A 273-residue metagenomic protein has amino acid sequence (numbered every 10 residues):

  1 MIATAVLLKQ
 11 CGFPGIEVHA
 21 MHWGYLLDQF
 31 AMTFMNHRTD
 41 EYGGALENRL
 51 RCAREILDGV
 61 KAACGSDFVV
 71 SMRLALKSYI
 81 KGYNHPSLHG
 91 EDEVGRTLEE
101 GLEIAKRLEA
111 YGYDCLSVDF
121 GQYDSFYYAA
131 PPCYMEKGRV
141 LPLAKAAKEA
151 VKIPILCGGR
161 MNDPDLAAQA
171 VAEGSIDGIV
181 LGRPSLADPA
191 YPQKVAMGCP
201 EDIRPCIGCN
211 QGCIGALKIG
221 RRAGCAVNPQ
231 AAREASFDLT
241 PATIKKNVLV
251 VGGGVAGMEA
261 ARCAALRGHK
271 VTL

Functional and structural regions predicted by a protein language model:
M1-V251, V255-V271: Flavin-dependent oxidoreductase catalytic cores
